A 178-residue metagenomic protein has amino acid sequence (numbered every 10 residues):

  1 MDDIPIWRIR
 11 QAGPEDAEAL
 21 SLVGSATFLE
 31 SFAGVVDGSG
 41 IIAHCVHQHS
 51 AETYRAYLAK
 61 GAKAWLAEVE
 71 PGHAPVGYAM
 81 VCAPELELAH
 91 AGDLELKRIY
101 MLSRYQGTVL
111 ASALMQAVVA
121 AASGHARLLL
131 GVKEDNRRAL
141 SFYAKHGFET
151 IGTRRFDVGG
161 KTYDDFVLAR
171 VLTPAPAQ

Functional and structural regions predicted by a protein language model:
D3-W7, Q11-A17, L22-Q106, S112-A121 (+1 more regions): Acetyl-CoA-dependent GNAT
S112, D135-G152, K161-Y163: Conserved active-site alpha-helix within GNAT-family acetyltransferase domains
A122-V132: Conserved GNAT acetyl-CoA-binding A-motif
T162-V171: Accessory recognition modules or surfaces
